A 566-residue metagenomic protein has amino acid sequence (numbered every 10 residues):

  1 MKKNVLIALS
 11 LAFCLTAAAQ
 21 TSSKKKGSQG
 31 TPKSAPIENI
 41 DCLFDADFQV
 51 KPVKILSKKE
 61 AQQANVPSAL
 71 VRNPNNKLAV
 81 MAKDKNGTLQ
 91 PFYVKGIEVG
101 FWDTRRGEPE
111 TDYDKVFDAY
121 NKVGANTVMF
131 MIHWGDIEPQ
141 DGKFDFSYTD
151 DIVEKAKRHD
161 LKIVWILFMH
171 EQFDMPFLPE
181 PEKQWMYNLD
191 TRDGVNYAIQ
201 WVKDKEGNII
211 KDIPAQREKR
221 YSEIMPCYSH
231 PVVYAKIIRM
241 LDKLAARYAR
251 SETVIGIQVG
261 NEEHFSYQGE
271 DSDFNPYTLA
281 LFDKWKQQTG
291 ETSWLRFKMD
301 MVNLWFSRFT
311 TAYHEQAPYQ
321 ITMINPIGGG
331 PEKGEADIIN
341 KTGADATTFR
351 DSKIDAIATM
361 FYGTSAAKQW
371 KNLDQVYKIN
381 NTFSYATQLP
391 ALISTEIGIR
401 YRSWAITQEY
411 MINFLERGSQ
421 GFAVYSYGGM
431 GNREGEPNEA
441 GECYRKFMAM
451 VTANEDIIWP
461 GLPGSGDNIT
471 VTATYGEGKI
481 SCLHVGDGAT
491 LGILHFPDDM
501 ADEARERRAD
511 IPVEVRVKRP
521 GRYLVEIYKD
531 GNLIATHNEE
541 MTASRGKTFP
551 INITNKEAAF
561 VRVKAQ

Functional and structural regions predicted by a protein language model:
K26, G30-A125: N-terminal carbohydrate-binding accessory modules
F48, V53, K58, P390-L392 (+2 more regions): Aromatic- and carboxylate-lined catalytic core of secreted/periplasmic carbohydrate-active enzymes
R105-K122, G334-F349, S403-M411: Short, acidic/polar
D112-Y197, V202-K203, A245, M301-Q316: Aromatic-lined substrate-binding rim segments of carbohydrate-active enzymes
N188-A366: Polysaccharide-binding and catalytic clefts of secreted carbohydrate-active enzymes
I327-P331, F361, V376-Y410, N432: Active-site clefts of carbohydrate-active enzymes
D502-T536: Beta-strand-rich binding/interaction modules
E540-Q566: C-terminal beta-strand-rich structural cap/linker in extracellular carbohydrate-active enzymes
